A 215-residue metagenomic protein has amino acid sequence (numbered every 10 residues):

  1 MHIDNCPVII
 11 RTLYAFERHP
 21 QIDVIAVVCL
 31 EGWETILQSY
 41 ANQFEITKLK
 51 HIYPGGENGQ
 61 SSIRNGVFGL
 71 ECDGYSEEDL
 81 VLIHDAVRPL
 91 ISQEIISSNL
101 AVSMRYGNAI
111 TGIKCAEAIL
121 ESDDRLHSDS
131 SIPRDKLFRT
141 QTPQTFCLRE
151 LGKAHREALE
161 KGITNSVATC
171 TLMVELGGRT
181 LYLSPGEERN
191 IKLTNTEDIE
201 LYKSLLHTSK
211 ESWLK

Functional and structural regions predicted by a protein language model:
M1-T35: N-terminal glycine-rich phosphate-binding loop and ensuing alpha1 helix
H2, L90, S131, T145 (+1 more regions): Short aromatic/basic micro-patch
L13-E17, A41, L70: Hydrophobic C-terminal alpha-helix "anchor/cap" residues
H19-Q21, N42-K48, G74: Short helix-capping segments at alpha-helix termini
I22-A26, G107, L159-K161, R189-N190: Short active-site oxyanion
L37-Q38, N99, Y202: Hydrophobic packing residues within well-ordered alpha-helices of enzyme cores
H51, E57-H127, Q141, F146: Conserved beta-loop-beta/alpha segment of the NTase-like Rossmann-fold superfamily that binds/positions NTPs
F138-K215: Conserved alpha/beta core of the MobA/IspD/sugar-nucleotide pyrophosphorylase nucleotidyltransferase superfamily
